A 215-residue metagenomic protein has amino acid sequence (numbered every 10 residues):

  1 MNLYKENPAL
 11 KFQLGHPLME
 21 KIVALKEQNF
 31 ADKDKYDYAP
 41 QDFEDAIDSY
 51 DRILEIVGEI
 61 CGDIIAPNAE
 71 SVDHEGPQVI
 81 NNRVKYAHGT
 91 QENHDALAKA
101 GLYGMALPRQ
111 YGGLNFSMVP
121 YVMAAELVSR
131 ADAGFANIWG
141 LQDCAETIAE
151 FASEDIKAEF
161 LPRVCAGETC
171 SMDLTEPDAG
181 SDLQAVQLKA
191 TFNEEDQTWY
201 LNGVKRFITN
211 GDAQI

Functional and structural regions predicted by a protein language model:
M1-F135, E159: Amphipathic, small/basic residue-rich leader segments at the start of a protein or domain
M19-E20, R130, T147-E154, A166 (+1 more regions): Short, well-ordered loop/turn and helix-capping segments at boundaries between secondary-structure elements and domains
C61, G101, P108, A124 (+4 more regions): Buried hydrophobic positions in well-ordered alpha/beta secondary-structure cores of metabolic enzymes
N81-G89, E150, G167-S171: Short, mixed-charge aromatic SLiMs
L97-K99, D143-C144, N193-E194: Short hydrophobic "helix-edge" motifs at membrane interfaces and signal-peptide entry regions
G101-G104, A133-N137, T169-S171, Q197-W199: Beta-sheet entry/capping signal
L114, D155-I215: Glycine-rich, Trp-frequent "lid" loop and neighboring beta-strands that shape and gate the flavin cofactor pocket
A136-E154, G180: N-terminal glycine-rich flavin-associated loop
